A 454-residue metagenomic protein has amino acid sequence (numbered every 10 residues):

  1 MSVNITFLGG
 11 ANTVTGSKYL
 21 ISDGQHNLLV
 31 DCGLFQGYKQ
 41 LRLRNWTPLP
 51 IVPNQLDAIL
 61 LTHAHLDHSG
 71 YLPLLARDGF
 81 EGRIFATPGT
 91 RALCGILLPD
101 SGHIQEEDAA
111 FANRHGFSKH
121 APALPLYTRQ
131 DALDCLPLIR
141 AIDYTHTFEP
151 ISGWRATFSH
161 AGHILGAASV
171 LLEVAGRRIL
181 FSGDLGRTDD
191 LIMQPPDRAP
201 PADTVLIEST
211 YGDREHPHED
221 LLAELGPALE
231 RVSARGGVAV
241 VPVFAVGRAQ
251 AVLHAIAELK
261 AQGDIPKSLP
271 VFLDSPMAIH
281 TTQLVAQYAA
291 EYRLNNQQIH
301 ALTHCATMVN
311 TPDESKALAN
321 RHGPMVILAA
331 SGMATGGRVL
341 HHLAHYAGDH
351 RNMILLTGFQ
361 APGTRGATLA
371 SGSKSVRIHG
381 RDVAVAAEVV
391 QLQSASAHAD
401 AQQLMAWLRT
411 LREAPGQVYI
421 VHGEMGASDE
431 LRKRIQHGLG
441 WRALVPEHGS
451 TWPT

Functional and structural regions predicted by a protein language model:
M1-N54, D134-Q194, A317-N320, V326 (+3 more regions): Core dinuclear metal-dependent hydrolase active-site scaffold
A11-G16, D23-G82, A86-L138, L185-P195 (+3 more regions): Pre-active-site segment of Zn-dependent metallo-hydrolases
V30-C32, L56-H65, L72, I84-T87 (+10 more regions): Active-site neighborhood of phospho(di)ester-bond hydrolases with catalytic His/Asp-centered motifs
D100-I104, D108-F111, L221-A223, I256-L259 (+2 more regions): Short secondary-structure boundary/capping segments
S101-I164, A289-G323: Metallo-beta-lactamase
L165, S169, T188-D274, M353-G358 (+1 more regions): Cap/insert and terminal regions of metallo-dependent hydrolase folds
P217-L222, T303-E314, M333-T335, A370-S375 (+1 more regions): A general structural motif
L225-G363, R377: Hard-cation-handling environments
